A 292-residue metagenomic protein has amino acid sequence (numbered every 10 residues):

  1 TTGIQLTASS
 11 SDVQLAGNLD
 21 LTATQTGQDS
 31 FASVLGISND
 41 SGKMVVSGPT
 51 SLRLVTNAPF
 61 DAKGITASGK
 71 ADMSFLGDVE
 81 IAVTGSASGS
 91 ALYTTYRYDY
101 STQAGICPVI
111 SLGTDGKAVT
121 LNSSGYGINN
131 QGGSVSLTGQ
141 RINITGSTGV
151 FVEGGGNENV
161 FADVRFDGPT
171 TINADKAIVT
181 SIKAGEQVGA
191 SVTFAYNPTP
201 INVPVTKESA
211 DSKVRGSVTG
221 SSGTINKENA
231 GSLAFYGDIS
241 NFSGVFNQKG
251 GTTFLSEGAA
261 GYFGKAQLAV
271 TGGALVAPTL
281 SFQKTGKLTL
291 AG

Functional and structural regions predicted by a protein language model:
T2-S9, Q28-N39, K43, F60-K70 (+11 more regions): Glycine-rich beta-solenoid repeat tracts in large extracellular/virion proteins
Q14-T24, V45-T56, S74-G85, C107 (+8 more regions): Right-handed parallel beta-helix
L15, T114-K117, A177-Q267: Extracellular repeat-rich scaffold modules on cell surfaces
F31, P59, S86-G89, I144 (+2 more regions): Surface-exposed loop/turn positions within long extracellular repeat scaffolds, especially the passenger domains
G48, D61, S88, I106 (+8 more regions): Cysteine-rich, disulfide-stabilized extracellular repeat modules
